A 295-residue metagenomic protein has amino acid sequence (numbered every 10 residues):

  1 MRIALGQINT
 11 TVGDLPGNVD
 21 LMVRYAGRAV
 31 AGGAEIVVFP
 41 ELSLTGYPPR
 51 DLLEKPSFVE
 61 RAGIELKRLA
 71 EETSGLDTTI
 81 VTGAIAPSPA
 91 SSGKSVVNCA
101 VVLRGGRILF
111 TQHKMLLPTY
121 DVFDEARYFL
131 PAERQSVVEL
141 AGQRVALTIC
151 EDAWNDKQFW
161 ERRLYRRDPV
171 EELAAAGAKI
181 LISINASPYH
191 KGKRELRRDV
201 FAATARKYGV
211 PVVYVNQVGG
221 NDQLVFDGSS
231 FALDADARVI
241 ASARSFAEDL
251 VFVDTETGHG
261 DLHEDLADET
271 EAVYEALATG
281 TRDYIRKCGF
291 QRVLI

Functional and structural regions predicted by a protein language model:
M1-I295: Enzyme catalytic cores with a strong preference for nitrogen-chemistry domains
